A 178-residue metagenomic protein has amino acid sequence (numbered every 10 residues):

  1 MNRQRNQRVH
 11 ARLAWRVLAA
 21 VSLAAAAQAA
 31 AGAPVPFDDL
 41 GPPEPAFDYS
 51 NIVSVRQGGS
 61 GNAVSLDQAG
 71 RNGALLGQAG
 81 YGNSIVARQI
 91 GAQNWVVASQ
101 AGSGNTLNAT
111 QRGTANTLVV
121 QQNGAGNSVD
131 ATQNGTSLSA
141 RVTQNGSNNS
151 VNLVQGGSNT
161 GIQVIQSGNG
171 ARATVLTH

Functional and structural regions predicted by a protein language model:
M1-Q4, T177-H178: Short, intrinsically disordered, low-complexity terminal/loop segments
R3-L18: Bacterial N-terminal signal peptides that target proteins for export
S22-A27: N-terminal signal peptide c-region/cleavage motif recognized by signal peptidases
G32-I52: Short N-terminal segments immediately surrounding and downstream of signal-peptide cleavage
N51-V55, N62-D67, N72-Q78, G82-Q89 (+4 more regions): Extended, compositionally simple hydrophobic/Ser/Thr-rich segments that build repetitive fibrous architectures
